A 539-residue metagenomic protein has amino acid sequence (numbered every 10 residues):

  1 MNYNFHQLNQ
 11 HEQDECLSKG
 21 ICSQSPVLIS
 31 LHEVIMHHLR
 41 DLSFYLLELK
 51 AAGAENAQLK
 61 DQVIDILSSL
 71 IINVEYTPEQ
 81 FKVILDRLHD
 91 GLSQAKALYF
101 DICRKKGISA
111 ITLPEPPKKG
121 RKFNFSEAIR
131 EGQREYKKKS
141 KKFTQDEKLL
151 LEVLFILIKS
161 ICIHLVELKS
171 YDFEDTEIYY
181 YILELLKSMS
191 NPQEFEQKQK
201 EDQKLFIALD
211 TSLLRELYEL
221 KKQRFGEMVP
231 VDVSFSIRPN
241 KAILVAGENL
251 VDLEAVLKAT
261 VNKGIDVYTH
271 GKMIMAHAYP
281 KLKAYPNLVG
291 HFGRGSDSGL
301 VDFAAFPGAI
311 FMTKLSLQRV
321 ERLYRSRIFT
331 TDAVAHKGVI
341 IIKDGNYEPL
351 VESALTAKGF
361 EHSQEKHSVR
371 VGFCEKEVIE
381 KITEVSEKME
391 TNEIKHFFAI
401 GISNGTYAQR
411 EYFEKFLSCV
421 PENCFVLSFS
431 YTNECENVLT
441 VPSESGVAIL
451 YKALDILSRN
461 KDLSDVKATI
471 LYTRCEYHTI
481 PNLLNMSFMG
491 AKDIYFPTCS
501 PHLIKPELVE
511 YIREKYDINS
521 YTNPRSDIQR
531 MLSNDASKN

Functional and structural regions predicted by a protein language model:
N2-Q58, I108, T112, K118-F123 (+1 more regions): Anaerobic metallocofactor- and corrinoid-dependent redox/one-carbon enzyme cores, especially those from methanogenesis
L39, Y45-R224: Electropositive, gly/pro-rich neighborhoods at or near active sites that engage anionic ligands
